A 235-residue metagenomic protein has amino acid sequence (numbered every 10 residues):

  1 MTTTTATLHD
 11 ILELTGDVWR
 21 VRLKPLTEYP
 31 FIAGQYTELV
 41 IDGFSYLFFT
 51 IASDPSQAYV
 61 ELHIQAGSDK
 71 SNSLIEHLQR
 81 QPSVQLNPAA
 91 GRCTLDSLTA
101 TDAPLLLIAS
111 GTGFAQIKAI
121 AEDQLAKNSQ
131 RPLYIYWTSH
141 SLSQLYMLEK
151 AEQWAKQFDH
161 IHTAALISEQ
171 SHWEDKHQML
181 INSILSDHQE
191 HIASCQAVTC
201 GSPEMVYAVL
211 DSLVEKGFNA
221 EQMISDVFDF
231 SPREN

Functional and structural regions predicted by a protein language model:
T2, S71, H140-N235: Reductase modules of NAD(P)H-dependent flavoproteins
T2-P82, S141, E169: Ferredoxin-reductase
G34, G113, S202: Short, conserved phosphate/pyrophosphate- and ester-handling motifs at nucleotide-, phospho-/glycolipid
S45-A52, G91-T99: Short, Lys/Arg- and Gly-enriched loop/turn segments at beta-strand edges
E61, Q85, L106, P132-Y136 (+3 more regions): A structural signal for isolated positions on well-ordered beta-strands in alpha/beta enzyme cores
S73, Q116-A119, A208-V209: Phosphate- and divalent-cation-binding pockets in alpha/beta enzyme and binding domains that engage nucleotide-derived
F114-A126: Histidine-anchored nucleotide/phosphate-binding helix
